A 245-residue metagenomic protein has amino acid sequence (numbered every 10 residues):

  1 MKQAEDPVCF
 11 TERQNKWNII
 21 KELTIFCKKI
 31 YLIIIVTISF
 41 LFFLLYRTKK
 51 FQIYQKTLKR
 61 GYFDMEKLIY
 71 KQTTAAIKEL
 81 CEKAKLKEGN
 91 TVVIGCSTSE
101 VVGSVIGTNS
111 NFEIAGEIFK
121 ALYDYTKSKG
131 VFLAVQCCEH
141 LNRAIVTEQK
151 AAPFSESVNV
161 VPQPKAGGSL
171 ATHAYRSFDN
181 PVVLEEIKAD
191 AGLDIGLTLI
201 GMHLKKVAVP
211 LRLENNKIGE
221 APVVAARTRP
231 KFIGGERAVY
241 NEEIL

Functional and structural regions predicted by a protein language model:
A4-V8, E12, E22, V36 (+1 more regions): Acidic, Ala/Val/Gly-enriched low-complexity intrinsically disordered segments
I25-Y46: Hydrophobic alpha-helical signal peptides and transmembrane signal-/tail-anchor segments that drive secretory-pathway
D64-V92, T108, F112-D124: N-terminal glycine-/serine-/threonine-rich phosphate-binding loop
I94-S99, Q136: Glycine-rich beta-strand-to-loop/alpha-helix junction loops that act as flexible
K129, V135-A191, G196: Ligand-binding beta-strand-loop-alpha-helix segment within the catalytic cores of soluble metabolic enzymes
T172, R176-L245: Glycine-rich, aromatic-bearing surface loops/beta-hairpins
